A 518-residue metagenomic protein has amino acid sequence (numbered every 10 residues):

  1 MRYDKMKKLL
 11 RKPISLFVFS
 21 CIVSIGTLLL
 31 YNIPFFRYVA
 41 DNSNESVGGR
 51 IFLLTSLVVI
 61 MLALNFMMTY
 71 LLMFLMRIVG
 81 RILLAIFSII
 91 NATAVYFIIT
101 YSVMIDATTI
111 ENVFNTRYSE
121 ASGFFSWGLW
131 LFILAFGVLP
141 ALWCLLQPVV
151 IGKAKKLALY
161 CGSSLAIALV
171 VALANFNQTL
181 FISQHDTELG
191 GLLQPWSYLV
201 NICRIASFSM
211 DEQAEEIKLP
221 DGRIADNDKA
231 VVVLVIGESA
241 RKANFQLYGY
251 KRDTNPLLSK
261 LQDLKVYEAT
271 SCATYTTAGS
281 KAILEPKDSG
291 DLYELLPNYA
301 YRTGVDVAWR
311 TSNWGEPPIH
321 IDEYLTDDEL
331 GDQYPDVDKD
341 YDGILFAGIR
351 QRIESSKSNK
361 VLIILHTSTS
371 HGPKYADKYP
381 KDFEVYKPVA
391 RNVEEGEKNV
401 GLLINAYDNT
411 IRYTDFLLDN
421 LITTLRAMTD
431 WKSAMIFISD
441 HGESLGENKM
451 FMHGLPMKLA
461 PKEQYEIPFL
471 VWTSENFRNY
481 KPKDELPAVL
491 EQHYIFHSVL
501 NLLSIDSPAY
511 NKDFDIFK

Functional and structural regions predicted by a protein language model:
M1-G191: Transmembrane and membrane-interface helices of multi-pass, inner-membrane envelope-modifying transferases
M1-I14, S355, L425-T429, S507 (+1 more regions): Short, Lys/Arg-enriched, disordered terminal segments
R2, L192, R350, V389-M435: A long, amphipathic alpha-helix that forms part of the scaffold/cap immediately adjacent to metal-dependent active
F74-R81, Y101, Y299, T303-W309 (+5 more regions): Catalytic cores of PAPS-dependent sulfotransferases and nucleotide-sugar/CMP/GDP-dependent glycosyltransferases
N175-L234, S239-R391, E466, E491-Q492 (+1 more regions): Active-site-proximal alpha/beta segments of enzymes that process anionic O-linked groups
V233-L234, T410-G454, V499-L500: Metal-dependent active-site segment of extracytoplasmic phospho-/sulfohydrolases and closely related
G249-D253, W431-E475, Y510-K512: Histidine-centered active-site microenvironments of extracellular/periplasmic hydrolases and transferases
G290-Y293, G401-R412, K458-Y465, R478-V499 (+1 more regions): A short beta-strand-to-alpha-helix junction
